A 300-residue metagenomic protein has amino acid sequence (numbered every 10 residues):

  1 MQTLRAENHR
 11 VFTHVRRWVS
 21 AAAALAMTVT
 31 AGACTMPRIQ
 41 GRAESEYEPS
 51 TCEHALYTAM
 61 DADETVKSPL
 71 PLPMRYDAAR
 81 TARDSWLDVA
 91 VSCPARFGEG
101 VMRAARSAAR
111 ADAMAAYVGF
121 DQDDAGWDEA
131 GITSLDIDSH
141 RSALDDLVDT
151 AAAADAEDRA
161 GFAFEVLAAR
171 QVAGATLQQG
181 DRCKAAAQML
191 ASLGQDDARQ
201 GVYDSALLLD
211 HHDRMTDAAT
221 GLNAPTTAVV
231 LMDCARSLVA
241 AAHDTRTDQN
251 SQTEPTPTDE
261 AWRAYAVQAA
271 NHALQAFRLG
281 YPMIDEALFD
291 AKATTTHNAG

Functional and structural regions predicted by a protein language model:
A6-A22: Bacterial N-terminal signal peptides that target proteins for export
A22-A23, R38: Short, charged low-complexity linear motifs
T30-A33: C-terminal motif of bacterial Sec signal peptides marking the signal peptidase cleavage site
T35-G300: All-alpha RGS (Regulator of G-protein Signaling) helical domain and cognate RGS-like helical scaffolds
